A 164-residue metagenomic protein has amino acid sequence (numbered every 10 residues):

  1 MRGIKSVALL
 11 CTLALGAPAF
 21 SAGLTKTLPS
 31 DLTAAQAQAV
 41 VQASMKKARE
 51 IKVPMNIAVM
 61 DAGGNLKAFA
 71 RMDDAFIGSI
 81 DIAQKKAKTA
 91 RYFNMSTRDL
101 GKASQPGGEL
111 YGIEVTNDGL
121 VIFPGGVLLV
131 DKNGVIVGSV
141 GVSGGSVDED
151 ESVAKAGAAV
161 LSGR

Functional and structural regions predicted by a protein language model:
M1-L9: Bacterial N-terminal signal peptides that target proteins for export
A8-A19: Bacterial N-terminal signal peptides
S21-R164: Flexible, solvent-exposed loop/hinge segments and secondary-structure transition points
